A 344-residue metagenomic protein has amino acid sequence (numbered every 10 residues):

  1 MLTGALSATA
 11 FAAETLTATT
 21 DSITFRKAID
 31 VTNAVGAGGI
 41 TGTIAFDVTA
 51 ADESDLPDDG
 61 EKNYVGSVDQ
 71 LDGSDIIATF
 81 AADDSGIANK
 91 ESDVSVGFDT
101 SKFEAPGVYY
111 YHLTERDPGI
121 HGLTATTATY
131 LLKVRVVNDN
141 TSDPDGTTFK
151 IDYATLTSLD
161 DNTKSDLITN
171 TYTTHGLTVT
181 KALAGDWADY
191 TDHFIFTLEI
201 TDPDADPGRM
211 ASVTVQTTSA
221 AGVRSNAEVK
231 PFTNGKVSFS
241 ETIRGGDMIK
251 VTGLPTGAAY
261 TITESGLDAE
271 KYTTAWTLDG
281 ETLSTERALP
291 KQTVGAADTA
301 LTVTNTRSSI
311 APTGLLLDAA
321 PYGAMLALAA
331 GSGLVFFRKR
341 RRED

Functional and structural regions predicted by a protein language model:
M1-D344: Solvent-exposed loop/turn and edge beta-strand elements of beta-rich ligand-binding domains
